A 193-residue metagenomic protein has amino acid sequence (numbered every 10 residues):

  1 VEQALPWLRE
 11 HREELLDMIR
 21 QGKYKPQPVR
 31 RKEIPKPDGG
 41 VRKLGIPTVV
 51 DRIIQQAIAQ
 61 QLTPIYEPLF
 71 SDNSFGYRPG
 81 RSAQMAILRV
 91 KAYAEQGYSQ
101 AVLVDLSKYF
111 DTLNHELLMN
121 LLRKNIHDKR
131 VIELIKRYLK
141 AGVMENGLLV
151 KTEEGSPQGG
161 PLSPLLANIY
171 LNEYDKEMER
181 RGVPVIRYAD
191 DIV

Functional and structural regions predicted by a protein language model:
V1-E2: Short, charged alpha-helical motifs in flexible N/C-terminal segments and linkers
L5-K25: Amphipathic alpha-helical blocks
M18-E33, P37, D72-N73, Y77-R81 (+1 more regions): Conserved polymerase palm-domain catalytic core
G39, D51: Short, glycine-/Ser/Thr-/acidic-enriched flexible segments
K43-T48: Conserved phosphate-binding loops in nucleotide/dinucleotide-binding enzymes
I53-L62, L166-A167: Active/ligand-binding-proximal structured segments within catalytic/core domains that scaffold catalytic residues
Q60-N73: Charged boundary/loop elements
